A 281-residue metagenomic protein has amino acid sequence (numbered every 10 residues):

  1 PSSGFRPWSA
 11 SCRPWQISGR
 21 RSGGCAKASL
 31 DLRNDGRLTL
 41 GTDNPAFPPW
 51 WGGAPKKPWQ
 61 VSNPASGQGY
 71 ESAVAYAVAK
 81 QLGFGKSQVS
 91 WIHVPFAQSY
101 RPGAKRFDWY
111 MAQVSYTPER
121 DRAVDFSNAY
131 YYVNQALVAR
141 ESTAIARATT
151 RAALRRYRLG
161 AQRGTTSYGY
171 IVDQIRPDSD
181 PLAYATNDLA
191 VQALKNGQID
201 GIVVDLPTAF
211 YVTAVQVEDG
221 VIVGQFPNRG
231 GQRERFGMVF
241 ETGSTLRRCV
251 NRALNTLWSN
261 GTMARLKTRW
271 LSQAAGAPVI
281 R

Functional and structural regions predicted by a protein language model:
G4-S22, Y76, Q81, T143 (+3 more regions): Extended ligand-binding regions for polar small-molecule ligands
P14, G19-M111, R122: Extracytoplasmic small-molecule ligand-binding "clamshell" domains of the periplasmic binding protein/Venus flytrap
S29, Q60-V61, D121-V133, V223 (+1 more regions): A structural signal for short loop-to-beta-strand junctions that line the ligand-binding cleft of periplasmic/secreted
T39-G41, V138, R158-A161, I202 (+1 more regions): Short, well-ordered beta-strand segments
P64-L82, V114-P118, V133-V191, L206-F210 (+1 more regions): Bilobed "Venus flytrap"/periplasmic-binding protein-like clamshell domains and structurally analogous long
S87-A153: Acidic, polar ligand-binding/catalytic clefts
Q98, V114-A123, V172-D173, K195 (+1 more regions): A ligand-binding cleft/hinge motif common to bilobed small-molecule-binding domains
Y131-A139, P207, A214-N255, Q273-R281: Periplasmic-binding protein-like
